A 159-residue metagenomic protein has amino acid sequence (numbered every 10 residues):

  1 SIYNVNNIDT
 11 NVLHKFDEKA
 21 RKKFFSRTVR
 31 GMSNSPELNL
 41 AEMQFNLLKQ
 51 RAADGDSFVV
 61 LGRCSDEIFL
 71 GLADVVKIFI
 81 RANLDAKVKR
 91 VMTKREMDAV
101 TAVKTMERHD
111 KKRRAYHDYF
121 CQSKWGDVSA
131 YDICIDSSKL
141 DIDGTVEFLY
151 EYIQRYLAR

Functional and structural regions predicted by a protein language model:
I2-S57: ATP-dependent small-molecule kinase phosphotransfer cores that center on conserved nucleotide phosphate-binding segments
E18-S26, L38, E67, D98-D143: Small-molecule kinase domains that catalyze NTP-dependent phosphoryl transfer to phosphate-bearing small molecules
A41, F45, I142-Y150: Short, amphipathic alpha-helical "lid/cap" segments that border enzyme active or binding sites
K49-A52, F58-R95: ATP-dependent NMP and nucleoside kinases share a basic, alpha-helical "lid"
K94-E96, Y150-Y152: Short, solvent-exposed amphipathic alpha-helical segments in soluble enzyme and RNA/protein-processing domains
R95-D98, A158: Arginine/glycine-rich "motif VI" loop of SF2 helicases in the C-terminal RecA-like domain
R155: Glycine-rich phosphate-binding loops of nucleotide-dependent enzymes
